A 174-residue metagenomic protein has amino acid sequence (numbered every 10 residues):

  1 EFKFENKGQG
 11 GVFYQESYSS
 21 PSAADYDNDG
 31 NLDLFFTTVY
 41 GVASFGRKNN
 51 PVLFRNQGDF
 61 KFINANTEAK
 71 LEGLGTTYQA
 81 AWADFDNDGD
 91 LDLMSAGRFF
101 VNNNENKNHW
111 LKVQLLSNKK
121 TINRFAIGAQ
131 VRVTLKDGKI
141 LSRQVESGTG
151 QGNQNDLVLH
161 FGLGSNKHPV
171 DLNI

Functional and structural regions predicted by a protein language model:
E1-K7, F45-A65, R98-W110, K136: Beta-propeller blade repeat segments, especially FG-GAP/WD-type strand-to-loop junctions in 6- to 7-bladed propeller
F2, D25-G30, D59-K61, D84-D88 (+1 more regions): Secondary-structure transition/capping motifs at alpha-helix termini and the adjoining loop/turn into the next element
K3-S17, I63-T76, I122, G150-G152: Short loop/turn motifs that recur once per blade in beta-propeller domains
G10, Y18-N28, Y78-N87, F99: Beta-propeller blade termini
S22, F35, F54, A81 (+1 more regions): Conserved Rossmann-like nucleotide-binding pocket used by diverse enzymes that bind dinucleotide cofactors
N28-T37, D88-A96: Acidic/hydrophobic-patterned starts of short beta strands in beta-sheet-rich repeat architectures
Y40-A43: Short glycine/acidic-enriched loop and turn motifs that connect beta-strands
T67-G73, A81-W82, N87-I174: Gly/Ser/Thr/Pro-enriched helix-cap/hinge segments flanking short amphipathic alpha-helices
